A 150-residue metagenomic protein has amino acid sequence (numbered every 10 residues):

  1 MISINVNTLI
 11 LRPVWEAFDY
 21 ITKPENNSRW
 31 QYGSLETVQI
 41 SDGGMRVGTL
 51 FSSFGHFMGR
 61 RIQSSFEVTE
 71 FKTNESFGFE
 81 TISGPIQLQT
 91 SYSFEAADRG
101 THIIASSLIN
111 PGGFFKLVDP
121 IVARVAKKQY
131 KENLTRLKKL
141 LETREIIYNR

Functional and structural regions predicted by a protein language model:
M1-D42, R150: Hydrophobic ligand-binding cavity/cleft-lining segments
S3-N5, R61-S65, Q87-S91: Short, surface-exposed coil-to-beta transition loops
N7-L11, V38, F54, E67 (+2 more regions): Generic structural detector for well-ordered beta-strands
D19-N26, A123, T135, K139-T143: Short, intrinsically disordered, mixed-charge
Y20, W30, R61, Q87 (+1 more regions): Alpha-helix N-cap/helix-start motif
N27, S53, A105-S107: Polar/charged side chains located within well-ordered beta-strands of beta-rich proteins
V38-S83, D98, H102, E132-R144 (+1 more regions): Glycine-rich portal/gate segments that line the openings of hydrophobic small-molecule binding cavities
E80-E132, Y148-R150: Beta-strand/loop substructures that line and gate deep hydrophobic ligand-binding cavities in soluble
